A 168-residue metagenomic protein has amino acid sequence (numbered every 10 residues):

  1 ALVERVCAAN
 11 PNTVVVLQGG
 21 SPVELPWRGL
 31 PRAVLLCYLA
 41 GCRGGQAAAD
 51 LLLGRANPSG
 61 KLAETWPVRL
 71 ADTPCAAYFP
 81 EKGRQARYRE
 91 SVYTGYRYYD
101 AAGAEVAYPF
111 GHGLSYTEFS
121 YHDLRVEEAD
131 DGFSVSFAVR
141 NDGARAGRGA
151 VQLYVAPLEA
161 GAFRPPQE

Functional and structural regions predicted by a protein language model:
A1-G29: Hydrophobic helix-and-loop "lid/oligomerization" segment in the mid-to-C-terminal part of catalytic domains
Q18-R148, Q152-A156: Secreted, periplasmic, or luminal enzymes acting at the cell surface/secretory milieu
T73, V155-E168: Short aromatic-acidic-glycine turn motif
